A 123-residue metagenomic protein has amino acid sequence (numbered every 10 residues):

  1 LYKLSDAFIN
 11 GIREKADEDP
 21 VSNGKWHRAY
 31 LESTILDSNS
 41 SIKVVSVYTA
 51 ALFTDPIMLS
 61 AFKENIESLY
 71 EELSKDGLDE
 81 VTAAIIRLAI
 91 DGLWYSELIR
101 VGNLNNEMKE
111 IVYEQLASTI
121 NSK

Functional and structural regions predicted by a protein language model:
L1, S5-A16, Y48-F62: An acidic intrinsically disordered interaction segment
K3-V44: Hydrophobic alpha-helical connector segments
D19, T34-S38, P56, E97 (+1 more regions): A general structural signal marking secondary-structure boundaries and capping sites
K25, A29, V47, A84-A89: Amphipathic alpha-helical interaction segments
K25, E64, V81: Short, well-structured alpha-helical interface segments that form or flank functional binding sites
L31-E72: Short secondary-structure transition hinges
L59-S60, E72-K123: Hydrophobic/aromatic-rich alpha-helical bundle segments in the mid-to-C-terminal region
